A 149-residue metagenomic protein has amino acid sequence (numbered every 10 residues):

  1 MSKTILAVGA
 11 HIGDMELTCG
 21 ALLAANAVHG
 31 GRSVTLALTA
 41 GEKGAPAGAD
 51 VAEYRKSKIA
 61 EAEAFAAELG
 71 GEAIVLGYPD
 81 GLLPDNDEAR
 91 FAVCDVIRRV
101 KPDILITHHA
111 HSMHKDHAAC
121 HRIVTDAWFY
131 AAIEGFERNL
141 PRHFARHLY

Functional and structural regions predicted by a protein language model:
M1-L6, E72, P84-Y149: Metal-dependent de-N-acetylase/amidase catalytic core
M1-V100: Active-site rim/loop-helix segments in enzyme catalytic domains that contact anionic ligands
